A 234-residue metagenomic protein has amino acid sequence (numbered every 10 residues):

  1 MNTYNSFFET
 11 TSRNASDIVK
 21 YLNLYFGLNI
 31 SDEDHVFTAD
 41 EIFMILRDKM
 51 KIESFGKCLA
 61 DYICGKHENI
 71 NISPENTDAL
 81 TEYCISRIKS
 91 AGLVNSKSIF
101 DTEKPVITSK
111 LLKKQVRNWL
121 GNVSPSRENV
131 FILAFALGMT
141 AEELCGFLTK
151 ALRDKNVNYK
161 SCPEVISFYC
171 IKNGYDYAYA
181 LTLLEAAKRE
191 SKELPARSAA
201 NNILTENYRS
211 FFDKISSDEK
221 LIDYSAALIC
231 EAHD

Functional and structural regions predicted by a protein language model:
M1-F8, N14: Intrinsically disordered, low-complexity N-proximal targeting/linker segments that flank membranes
F8, S12, N23, A226-D234: Long, compositionally biased charged/polar accessory segments in the mid-to-C-terminal portions of proteins
D17-K97, L183-E193, D218: A short, Lys/Arg-rich alpha-helix, primarily the initiator
T81, I85, V106, A134: The alpha-helix within a helix-turn-helix
S98-P125, N129, T149-L152: Recognition helix of helix-turn-helix/homeodomain-like DNA-binding domains that insert into the DNA major groove
R127-E143: DNA major-groove recognition helix of helix-turn-helix/homeodomain DNA-binding modules
E143-A200: Short amphipathic recognition helices of helix-turn-helix/homeodomain-type DNA-binding modules
L194-D234: Long, charge-rich C-terminal accessory regions
